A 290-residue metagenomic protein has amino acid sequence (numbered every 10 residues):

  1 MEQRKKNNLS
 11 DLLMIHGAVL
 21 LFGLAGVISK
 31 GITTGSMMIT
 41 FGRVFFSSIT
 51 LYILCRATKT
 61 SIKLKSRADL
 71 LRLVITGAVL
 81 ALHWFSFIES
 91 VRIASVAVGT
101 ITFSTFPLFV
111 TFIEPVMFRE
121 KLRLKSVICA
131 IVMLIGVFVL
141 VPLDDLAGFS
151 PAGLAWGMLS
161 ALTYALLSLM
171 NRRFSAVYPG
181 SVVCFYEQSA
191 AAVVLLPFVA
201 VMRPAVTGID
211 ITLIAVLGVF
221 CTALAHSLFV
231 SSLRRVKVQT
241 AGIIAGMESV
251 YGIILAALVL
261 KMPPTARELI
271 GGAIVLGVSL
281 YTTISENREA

Functional and structural regions predicted by a protein language model:
M1-F41, A78, S86, L146-R173: Glycine-/small-residue-enriched transmembrane alpha-helix faces in small-molecule transporters and effluxers
M1-G17, S48-I75, F118-V127, D145-A152 (+4 more regions): Membrane-interface interhelical linkers
R4, V44, G246-A290: C-terminal-most transmembrane helix of multi-pass membrane proteins
T34-L82, F109-V110, T163-M170, F185-M202 (+1 more regions): Transmembrane alpha-helices of multi-pass small-molecule transport proteins
M38, V44-I49, I88-R119, S160 (+1 more regions): Specific alpha-helical transmembrane segments that line the substrate/conduction pathway and gating interfaces
L51, C55, V74, L80 (+4 more regions): Hydrophobic transmembrane alpha-helices of multi-pass small-molecule transport proteins
G99-T105, N171-A190, T222-L258: Helix-helix packing/entry segments at the starts of transmembrane helices
T100-F103, V116-V139, S150-L154, T207-I211 (+1 more regions): Loop-to-transmembrane alpha-helix entry segments
